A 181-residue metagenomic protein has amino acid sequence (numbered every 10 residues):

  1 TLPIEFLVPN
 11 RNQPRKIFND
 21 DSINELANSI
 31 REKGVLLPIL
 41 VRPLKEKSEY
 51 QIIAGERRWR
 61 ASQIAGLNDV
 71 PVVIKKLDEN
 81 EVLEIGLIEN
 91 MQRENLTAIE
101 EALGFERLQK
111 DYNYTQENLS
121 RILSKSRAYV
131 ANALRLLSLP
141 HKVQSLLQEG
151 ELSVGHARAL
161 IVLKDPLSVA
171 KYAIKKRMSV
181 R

Functional and structural regions predicted by a protein language model:
T1-K75: Short, charged/polar connector segments at secondary-structure boundaries
I4, I23, L67, E84 (+3 more regions): ATP/adenylate-binding site constellation spanning eukaryotic-like Ser/Thr protein kinases, ABC-transporter
N10-N12, N90, N132: Asparagine-centered polar/low-complexity signal
E32-L36, K45-E46, G66-N68, E79 (+3 more regions): Short flexible coil/turn linkers enriched for glycine and charged/polar residues that connect secondary-structure
A54-R57, L83, E100, K125: A generic structural signal for residues located within well-ordered alpha-helices of large catalytic or ligand-binding
L83-E94: Short, Lys/Arg-enriched N-terminal segment that forms or immediately precedes the first helix of a structured domain
R93-L96, E100-R181: Amphipathic alpha-helical extensions and coiled-coil-like segments
